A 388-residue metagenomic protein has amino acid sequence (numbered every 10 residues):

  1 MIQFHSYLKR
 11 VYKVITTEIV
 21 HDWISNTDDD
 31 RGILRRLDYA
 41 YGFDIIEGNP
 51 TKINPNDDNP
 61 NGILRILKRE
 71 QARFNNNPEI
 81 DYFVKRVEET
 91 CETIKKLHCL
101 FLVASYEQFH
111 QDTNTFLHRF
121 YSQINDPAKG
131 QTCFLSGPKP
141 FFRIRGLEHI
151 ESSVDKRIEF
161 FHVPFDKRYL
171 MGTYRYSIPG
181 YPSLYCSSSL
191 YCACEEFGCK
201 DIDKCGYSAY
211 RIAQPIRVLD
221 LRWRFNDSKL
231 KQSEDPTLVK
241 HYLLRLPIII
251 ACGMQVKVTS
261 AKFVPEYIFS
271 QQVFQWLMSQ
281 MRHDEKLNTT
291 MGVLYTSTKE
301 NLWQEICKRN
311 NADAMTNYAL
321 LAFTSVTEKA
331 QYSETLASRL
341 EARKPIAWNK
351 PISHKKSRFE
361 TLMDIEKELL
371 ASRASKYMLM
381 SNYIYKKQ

Functional and structural regions predicted by a protein language model:
M1-G137, R143-E148, E159-K167, C205-Q388: Active-site and NAD+-binding cores of ADP-ribose-processing enzymes
F134-K139, Y176-G180: Short, surface-exposed loop/turn motifs at beta-strand boundaries within globular domains
S153-V154: Function-dense linear segments that define catalytic or interfacial modules in macromolecule-processing proteins
D166-A209, T259, G292-Y295: Extended catalytic/binding region for NAD+/ADP-ribose chemistry, centered on the ART fold
